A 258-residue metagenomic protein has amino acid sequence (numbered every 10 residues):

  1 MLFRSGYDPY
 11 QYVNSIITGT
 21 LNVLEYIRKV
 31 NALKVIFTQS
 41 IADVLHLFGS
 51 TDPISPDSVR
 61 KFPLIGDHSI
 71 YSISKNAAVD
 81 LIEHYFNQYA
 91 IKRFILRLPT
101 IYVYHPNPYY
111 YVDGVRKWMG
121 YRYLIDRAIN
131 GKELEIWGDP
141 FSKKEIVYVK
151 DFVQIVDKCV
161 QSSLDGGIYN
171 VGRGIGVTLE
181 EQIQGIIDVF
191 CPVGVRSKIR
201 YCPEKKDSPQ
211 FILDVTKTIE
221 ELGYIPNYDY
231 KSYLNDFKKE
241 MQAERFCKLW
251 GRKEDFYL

Functional and structural regions predicted by a protein language model:
M1-S15, H46: NAD(P)H-binding glycine-rich loop region in Rossmannoid oxidoreductase-like domains and their noncatalytic homologs
Y10, N14-L21, L33, H68 (+1 more regions): Conserved internal alpha-helix in NAD(P)-dependent oxidoreductase domains
G19, V23-I27, L81-I82, I155 (+1 more regions): Hydrophobic positions on the long internal alpha-helix of Rossmann-like NAD(P)-dependent oxidoreductase domains
L21-I70: Conserved Rossmann-fold NAD(P)-dependent oxidoreductase catalytic core, especially the SDR/UDP-sugar
I36-S40, R97-P99, G172: Active-site beta-alpha turn of Rossmann-fold NAD(P)-dependent dehydrogenases/reductases
I70, S74-A77: Active-site helix of classical SDR
E83-K143, V149-Q154, K158, G185-I187: NAD(P)-dependent short-chain dehydrogenase/reductase
A128-L258: C-terminal substrate-binding subdomain of Rossmann-fold SDR/epimerase-dehydratase oxidoreductases
